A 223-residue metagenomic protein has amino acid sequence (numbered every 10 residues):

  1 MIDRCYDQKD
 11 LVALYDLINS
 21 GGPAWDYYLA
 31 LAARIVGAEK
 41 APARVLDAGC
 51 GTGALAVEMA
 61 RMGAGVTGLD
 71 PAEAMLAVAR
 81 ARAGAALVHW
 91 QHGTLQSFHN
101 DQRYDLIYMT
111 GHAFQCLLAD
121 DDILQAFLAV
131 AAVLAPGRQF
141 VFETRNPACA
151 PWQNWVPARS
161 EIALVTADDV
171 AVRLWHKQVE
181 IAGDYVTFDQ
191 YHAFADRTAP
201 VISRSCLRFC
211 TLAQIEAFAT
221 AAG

Functional and structural regions predicted by a protein language model:
M1-K40: Conserved class I S-adenosyl-L-methionine
P42-G49: Conserved class I S-adenosyl-L-methionine
G53-S97: Class I SAM-dependent methyltransferase SAM/SAH-binding core
H99-L106: A short acidic, Gly/Pro-enriched loop at the edge of an enzyme's catalytic core that lines a small-molecule cofactor
Y108-T110: A conserved beta-strand element that flanks and buttresses the S-adenosyl-L-methionine
Q115-L117: A short His-aromatic
L124-P136: A short glycine-rich, Lys/Arg-flanked "PGG" loop and its adjoining helix->strand segment in the class I
V141-A217: SAM-dependent methyltransferase
